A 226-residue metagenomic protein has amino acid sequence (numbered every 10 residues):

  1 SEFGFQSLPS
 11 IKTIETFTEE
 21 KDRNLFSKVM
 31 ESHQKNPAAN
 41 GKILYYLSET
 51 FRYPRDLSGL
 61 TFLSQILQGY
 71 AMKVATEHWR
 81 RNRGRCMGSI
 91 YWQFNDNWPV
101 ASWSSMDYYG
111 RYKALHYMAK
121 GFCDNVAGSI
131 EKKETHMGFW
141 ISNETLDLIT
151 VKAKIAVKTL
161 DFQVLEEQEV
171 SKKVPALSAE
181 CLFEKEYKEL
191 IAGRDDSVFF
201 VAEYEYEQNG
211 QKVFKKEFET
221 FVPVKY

Functional and structural regions predicted by a protein language model:
S1-I149: Substrate-binding clefts and catalytic carboxylate motifs of secreted carbohydrate-active enzymes
F5, T159, A176, Y206-Q208: Non-catalytic surface loops within mature trypsin-like serine protease
S10-I11, S178, E186, E217: General structural signal for secondary-structure boundaries
G128-I130, A153, Y226: Generic structural motif
T135, F162, G210-Q211: Intrinsic-disorder/low-complexity loop/linker signature
I141-N143, V157, Y204-Y206: Hydrophobic beta-strand positions in extracellular immunoglobulin-like domains
V151, E186-Y226: Terminal connector regions
K152-F199: Intrinsically disordered, low-complexity Pro/Gly/Ser/Thr-rich segments with frequent PxxP/GP/PP motifs and embedded
